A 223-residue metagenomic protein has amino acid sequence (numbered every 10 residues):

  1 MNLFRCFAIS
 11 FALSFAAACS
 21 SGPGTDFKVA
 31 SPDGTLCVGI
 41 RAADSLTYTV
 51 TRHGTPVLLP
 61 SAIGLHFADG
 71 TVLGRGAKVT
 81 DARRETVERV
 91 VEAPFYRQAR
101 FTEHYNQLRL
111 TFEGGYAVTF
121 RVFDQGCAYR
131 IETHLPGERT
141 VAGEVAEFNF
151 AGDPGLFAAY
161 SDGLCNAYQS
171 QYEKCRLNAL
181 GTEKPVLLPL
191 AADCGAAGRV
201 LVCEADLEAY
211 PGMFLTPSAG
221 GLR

Functional and structural regions predicted by a protein language model:
M1-R5: Positively charged n-region of N-terminal signal peptides that target proteins for export
C6-A16: Bacterial N-terminal signal peptides
G22-G24: Extracellular glycan-recognition regions
D26-R223: N-terminal accessory beta-strand-rich subdomains and adjacent acidic, glycine-rich linkers that precede catalytic cores
